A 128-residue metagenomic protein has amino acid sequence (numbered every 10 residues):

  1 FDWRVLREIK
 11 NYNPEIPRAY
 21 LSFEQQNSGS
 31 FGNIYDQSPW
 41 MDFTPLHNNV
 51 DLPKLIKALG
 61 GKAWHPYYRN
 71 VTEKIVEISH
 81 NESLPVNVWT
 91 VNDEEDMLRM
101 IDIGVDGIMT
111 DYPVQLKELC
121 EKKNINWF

Functional and structural regions predicted by a protein language model:
F1-F128: Short loop-to-alpha-helix "cap/lid" segments that border enzyme active sites across diverse enzyme classes
